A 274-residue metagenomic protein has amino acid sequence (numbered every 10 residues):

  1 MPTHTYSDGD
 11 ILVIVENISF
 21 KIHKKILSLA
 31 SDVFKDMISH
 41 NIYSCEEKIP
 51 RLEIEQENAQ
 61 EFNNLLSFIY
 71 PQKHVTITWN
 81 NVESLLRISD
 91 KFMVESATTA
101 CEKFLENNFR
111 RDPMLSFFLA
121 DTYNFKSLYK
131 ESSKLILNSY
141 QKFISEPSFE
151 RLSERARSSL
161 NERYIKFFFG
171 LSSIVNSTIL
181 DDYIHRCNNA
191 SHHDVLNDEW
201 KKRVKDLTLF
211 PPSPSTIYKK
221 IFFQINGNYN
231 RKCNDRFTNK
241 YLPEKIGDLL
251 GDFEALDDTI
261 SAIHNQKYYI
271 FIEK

Functional and structural regions predicted by a protein language model:
M1-V13, I18, S28-L29, H40 (+1 more regions): BTB/POZ-protein C-terminal extensions
T5-R110, N197: Canonical BTB/POZ domain core
